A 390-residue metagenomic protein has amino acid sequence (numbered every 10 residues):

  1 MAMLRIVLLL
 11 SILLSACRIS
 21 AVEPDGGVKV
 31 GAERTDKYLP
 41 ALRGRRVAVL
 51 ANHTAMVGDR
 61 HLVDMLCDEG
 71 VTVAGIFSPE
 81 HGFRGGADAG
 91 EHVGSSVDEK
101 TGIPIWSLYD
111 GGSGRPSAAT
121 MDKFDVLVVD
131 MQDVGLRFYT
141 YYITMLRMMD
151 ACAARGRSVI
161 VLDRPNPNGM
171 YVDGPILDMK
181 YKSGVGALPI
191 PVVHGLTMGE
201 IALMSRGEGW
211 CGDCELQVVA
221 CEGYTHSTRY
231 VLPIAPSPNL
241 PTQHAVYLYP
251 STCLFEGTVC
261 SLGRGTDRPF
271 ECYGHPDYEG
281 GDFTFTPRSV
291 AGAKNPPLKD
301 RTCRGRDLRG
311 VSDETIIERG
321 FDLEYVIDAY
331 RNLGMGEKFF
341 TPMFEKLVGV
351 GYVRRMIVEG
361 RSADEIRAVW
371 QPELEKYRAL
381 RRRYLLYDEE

Functional and structural regions predicted by a protein language model:
R5-A16: Bacterial N-terminal signal peptides
A74-E80, L162: Short internal beta-strands
G85-G90, I160-K182: Glycine-rich, charge-decorated loop segments at or immediately adjacent to ligand/cofactor-binding or catalytic sites
V93-F124, L136: Glycine-rich oxoanion-binding loops at beta->alpha junctions
D133-M145: Glycine/threonine-rich flexible loop motifs
K182-T252: Conserved anion/nucleotide-ligand pocket segment
E222-K299: Glycine-rich, aromatic-lined ligand/substrate-binding cores of catalytic and carbohydrate-binding domains
P269, G274-Q371, E389: Conserved functional hotspot residues or short segments at active or partner-binding sites across diverse domains
